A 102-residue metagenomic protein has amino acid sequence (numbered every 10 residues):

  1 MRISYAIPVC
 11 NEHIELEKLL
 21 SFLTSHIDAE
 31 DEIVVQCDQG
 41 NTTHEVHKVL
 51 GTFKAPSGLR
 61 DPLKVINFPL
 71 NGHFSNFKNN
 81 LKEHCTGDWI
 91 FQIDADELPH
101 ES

Functional and structural regions predicted by a protein language model:
I3-E12, L19, H26, Q36: A conserved hydrophobic helix/loop-capping motif in glycosyltransferases and polysaccharide synthases
L20-N67: Acidic donor-binding segment of Leloir-type glycosyltransferases
L20-S21, H47, N79, G87 (+1 more regions): Short alpha-helix within the catalytic core of nucleotide-sugar-dependent glycosyltransferases
D28, C85-T86: Short conserved AdoMet
I66-L70, I93: Cofactor-binding loops of NAD(P)H-dependent oxidoreductases, dominated by short-chain dehydrogenase/reductases
P69-C85: Glycine-rich, basic loop-to-helix element that forms the pyrophosphate-binding segment of sugar-nucleotide handling
S75, I93-S102: Acidic donor-binding/catalytic loop of UDP-sugar-dependent glycosyltransferases, especially processive GT2
I90: Short aromatic/hydrophobic "clamp" motif used to bind/position activated sugar donors
